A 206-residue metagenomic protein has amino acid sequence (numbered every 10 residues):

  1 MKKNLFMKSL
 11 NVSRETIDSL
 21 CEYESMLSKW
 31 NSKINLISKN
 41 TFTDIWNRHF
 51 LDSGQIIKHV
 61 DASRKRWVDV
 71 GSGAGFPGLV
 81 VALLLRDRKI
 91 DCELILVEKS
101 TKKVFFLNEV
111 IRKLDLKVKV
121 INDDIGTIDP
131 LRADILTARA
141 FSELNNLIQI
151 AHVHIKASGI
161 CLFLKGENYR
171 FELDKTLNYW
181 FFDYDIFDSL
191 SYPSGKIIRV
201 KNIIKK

Functional and structural regions predicted by a protein language model:
M1-R64, V68, K102-L114: Class I SAM-dependent transferase core
G54-A133, T137-A138: Conserved SAM/SAH cofactor-binding pocket of Class I
G73, F141-E143, E167-Y169: Short glycine-rich anion-binding loops that position phosphate/pyrophosphate groups of nucleotides and phosphorylated
L79, L147-I148, E172-L173: Short glycine-/acidic-enriched loop or helix-start segments at secondary-structure transitions that form or flank
E93, K117-K119, I160, F181-D185: Conserved beta-strand segments of alpha/beta enzyme cores
I95, N168-K206: Active-site capping/gating segments
I148-S158: A short glycine-rich, Lys/Arg-flanked "PGG" loop and its adjoining helix->strand segment in the class I
S158-N168: Conserved beta-strand signature within the Rossmann-like core of class I S-adenosyl-L-methionine
